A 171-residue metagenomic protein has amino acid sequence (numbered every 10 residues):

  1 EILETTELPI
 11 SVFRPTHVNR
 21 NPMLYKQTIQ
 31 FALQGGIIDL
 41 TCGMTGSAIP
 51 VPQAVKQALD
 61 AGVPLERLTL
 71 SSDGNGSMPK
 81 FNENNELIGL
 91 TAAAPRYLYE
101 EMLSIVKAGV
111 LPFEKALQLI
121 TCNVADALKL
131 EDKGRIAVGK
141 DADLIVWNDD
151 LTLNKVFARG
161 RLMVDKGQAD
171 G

Functional and structural regions predicted by a protein language model:
E1-F81, E86-G89, G109: Active-site core of metal-dependent hydrolases
R14, R20, R67, R96 (+2 more regions): Arginine residue identity/basic-tract feature
A32, V55, N85-L87, L128 (+2 more regions): General N-terminal targeting signals
G46-A48, T121-C122, K155: Short secondary-structure capping/turn micro-motifs that flank functional sites
D60-K140, L144-V146: His/Asp/Glu-enriched, well-ordered alpha-helical/loop segment that forms or immediately abuts the divalent-metal
R135-G171: C-terminal cap of metal-dependent C-N hydrolases
